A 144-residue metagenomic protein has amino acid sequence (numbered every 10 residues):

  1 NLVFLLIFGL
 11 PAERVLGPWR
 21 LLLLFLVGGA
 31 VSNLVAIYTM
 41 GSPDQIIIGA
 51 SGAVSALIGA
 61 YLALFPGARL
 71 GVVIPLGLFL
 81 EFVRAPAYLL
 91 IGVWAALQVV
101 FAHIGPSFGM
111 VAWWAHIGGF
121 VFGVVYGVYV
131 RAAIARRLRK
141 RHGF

Functional and structural regions predicted by a protein language model:
N1-F144: A detector for small-residue-rich transmembrane helices and their helix-helix packing motifs
